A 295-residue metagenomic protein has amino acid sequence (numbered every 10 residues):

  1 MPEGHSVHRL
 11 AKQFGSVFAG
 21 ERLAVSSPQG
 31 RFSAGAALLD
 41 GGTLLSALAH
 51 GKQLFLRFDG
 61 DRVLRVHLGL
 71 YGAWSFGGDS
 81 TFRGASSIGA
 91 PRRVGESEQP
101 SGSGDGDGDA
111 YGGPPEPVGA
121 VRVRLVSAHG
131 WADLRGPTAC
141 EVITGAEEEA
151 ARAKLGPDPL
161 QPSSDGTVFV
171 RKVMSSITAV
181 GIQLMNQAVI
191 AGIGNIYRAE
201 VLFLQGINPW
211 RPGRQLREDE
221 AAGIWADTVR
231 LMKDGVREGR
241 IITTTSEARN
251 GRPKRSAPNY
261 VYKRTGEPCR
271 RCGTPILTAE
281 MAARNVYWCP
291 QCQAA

Functional and structural regions predicted by a protein language model:
M1-A295: Structured catalytic/nucleic-acid-binding cores of DNA maintenance enzymes
